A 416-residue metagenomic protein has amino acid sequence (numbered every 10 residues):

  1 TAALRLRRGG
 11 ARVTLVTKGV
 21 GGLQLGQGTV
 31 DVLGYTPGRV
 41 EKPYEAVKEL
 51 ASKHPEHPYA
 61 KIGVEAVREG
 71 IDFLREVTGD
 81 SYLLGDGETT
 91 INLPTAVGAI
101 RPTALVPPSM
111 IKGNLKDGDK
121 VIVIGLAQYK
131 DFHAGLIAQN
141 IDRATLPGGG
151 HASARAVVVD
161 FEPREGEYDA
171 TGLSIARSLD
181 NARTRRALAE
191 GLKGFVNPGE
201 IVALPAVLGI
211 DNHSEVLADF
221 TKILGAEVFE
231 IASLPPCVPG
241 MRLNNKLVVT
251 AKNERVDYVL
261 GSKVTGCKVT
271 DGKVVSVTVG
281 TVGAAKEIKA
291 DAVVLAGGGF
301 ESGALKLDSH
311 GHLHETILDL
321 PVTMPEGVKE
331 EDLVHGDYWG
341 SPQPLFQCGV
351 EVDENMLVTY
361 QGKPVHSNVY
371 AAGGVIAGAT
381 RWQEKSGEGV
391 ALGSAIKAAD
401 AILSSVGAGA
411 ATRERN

Functional and structural regions predicted by a protein language model:
T1-L15: N-terminal Rossmann-like FAD-binding beta1-loop-alpha1 element of flavoenzymes
L4, G303-H314, H366-S367, I376-G409: A conserved FAD-binding loop/helix module that cradles the flavin
V13-V16, V264, E287-G298: Short hydrophobic core segments
K18-P55, P163-R177: Conserved N-terminal glycine-rich FAD pyrophosphate-binding loop of Rossmann-like flavoproteins
V32-L115, D119-L126, I137-N140: Dinucleotide-binding Rossmann-like beta1-alpha1 core, especially the glycine-rich loop that anchors the ADP
F132-A144, L179-P198, V202, L208-C267: Helical element adjacent to the flavin cofactor pocket in flavoenzyme catalytic cores
V248, A284-A285, V322-V328, H335-R381: FAD-binding beta-loop-beta segment adjacent to the flavin cofactor pocket
V248, C267-E287, V293: Conserved beta-strand-loop-beta-strand element in the redox core of flavoprotein oxidoreductases
